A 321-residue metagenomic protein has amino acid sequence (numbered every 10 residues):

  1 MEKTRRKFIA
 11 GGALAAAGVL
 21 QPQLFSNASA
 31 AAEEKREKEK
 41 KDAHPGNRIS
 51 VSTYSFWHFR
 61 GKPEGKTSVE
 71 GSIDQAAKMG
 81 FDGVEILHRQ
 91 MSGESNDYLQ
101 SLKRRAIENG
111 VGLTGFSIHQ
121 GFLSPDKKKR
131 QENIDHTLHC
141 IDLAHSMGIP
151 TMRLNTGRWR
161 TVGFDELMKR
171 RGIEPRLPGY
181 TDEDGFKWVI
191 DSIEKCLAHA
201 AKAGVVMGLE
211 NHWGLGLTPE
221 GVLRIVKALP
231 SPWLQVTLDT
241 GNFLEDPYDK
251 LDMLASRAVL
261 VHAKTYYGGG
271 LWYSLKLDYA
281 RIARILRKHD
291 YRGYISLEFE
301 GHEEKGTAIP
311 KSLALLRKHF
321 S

Functional and structural regions predicted by a protein language model:
E2-S50, S55-G80, E194, K202 (+1 more regions): Histidine-acidic metal/acid-base catalytic patches
A13-Q23, K41-H44, R105-G115, L123-Q235: Active-site acidic/histidine proton-transfer and metal-coordination neighborhood in alpha/beta enzyme cores
R36-D42, Y98-E108, L138-M147, Y248-M253 (+1 more regions): Short amphipathic alpha-helices and their capping/turn segments at secondary-structure boundaries
H58-R60, F122-D126, V162-G163, G268-G270: A short acidic, helix-capping loop that chelates divalent metal ions and anchors anionic groups
K66-S68, Y98-S101, R130, I134-T137 (+2 more regions): Charged helix-capping and loop-helix junction motifs
E85, G115-S117, R153, G208 (+2 more regions): Conserved beta-strand positions in the central sheet of alpha/beta enzyme cores
E85-K103, W159-G163: Glycine-rich, proline-tolerant flexible connector loops at the mouths of alpha/beta enzymes
E94-Q100, K127-R130, G306-A308: Metal-dependent catalytic neighborhoods of phosphoester/phosphodiester hydrolases
